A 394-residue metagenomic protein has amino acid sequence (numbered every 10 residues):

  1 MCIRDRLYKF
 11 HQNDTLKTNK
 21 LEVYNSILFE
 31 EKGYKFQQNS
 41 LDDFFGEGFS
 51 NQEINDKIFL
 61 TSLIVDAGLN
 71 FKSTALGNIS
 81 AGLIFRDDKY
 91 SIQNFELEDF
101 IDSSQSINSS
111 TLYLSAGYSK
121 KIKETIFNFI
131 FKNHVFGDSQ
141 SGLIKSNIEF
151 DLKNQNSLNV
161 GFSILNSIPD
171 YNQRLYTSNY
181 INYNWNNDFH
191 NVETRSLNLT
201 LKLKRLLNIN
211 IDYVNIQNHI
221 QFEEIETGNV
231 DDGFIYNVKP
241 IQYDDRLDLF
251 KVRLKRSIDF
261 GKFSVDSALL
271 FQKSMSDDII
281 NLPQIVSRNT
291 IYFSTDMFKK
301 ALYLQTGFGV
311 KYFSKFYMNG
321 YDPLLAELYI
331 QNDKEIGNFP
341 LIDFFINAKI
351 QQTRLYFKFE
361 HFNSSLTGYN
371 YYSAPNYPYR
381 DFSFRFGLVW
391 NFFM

Functional and structural regions predicted by a protein language model:
M1-I3: Short, small-residue-biased leader/transition segments that mark boundaries at the very start of proteins
D5-Q38, Q52-M394: Exposed, low-structure sequence patches enriched in small/polar residues
L41-N51: Short coil/linker segments at helix-helix boundaries
